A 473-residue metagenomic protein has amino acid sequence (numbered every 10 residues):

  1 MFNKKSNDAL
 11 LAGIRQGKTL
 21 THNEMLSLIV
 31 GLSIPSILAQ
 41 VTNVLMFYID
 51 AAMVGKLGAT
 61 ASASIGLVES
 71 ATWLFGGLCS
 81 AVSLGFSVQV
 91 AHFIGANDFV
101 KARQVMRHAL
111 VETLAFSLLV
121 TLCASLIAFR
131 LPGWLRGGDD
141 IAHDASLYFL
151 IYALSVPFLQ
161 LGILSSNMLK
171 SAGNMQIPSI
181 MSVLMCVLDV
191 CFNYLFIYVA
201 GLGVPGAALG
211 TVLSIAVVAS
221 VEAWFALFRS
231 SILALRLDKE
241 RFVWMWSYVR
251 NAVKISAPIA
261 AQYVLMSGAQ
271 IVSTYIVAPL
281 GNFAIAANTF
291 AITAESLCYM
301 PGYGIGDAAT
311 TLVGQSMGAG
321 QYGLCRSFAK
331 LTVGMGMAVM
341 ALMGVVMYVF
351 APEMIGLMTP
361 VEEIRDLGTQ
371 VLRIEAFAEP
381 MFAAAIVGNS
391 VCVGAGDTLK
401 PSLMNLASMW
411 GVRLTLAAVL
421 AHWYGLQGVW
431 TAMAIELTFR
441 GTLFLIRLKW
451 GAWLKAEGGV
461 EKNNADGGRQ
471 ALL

Functional and structural regions predicted by a protein language model:
M1-S36, V90-S155, V199-A257, V313-A378 (+1 more regions): Short alpha-helical transmembrane segments in multi-pass integral membrane proteins
L20-A52, K56-L57, W73-G85, Q89 (+5 more regions): N-terminal transmembrane alpha-helices
G31-D50, I151, G162, S214-V218 (+4 more regions): Transmembrane helical elements of multi-pass membrane transporters/channels
S36, Q40, A51-A52, E69 (+16 more regions): Transmembrane alpha-helix boundary and packing residues in multipass membrane permease domains and related
V41-A63, R130-D139, L195-L202, V264-L297 (+3 more regions): Helix-terminus/linker motif at the lipid-water interface of multi-pass membrane proteins
Y48-A52, L164-M168, V187-L195, A223 (+6 more regions): Alpha-helical transmembrane segments of multipass membrane proteins
S62-L122, L159-P178, T274, A287-A351 (+1 more regions): Small-residue-rich hydrophobic transmembrane alpha-helices
S83, Y152-K170, P178-D189, A207-E222 (+4 more regions): Short runs within selected transmembrane alpha-helices of multi-pass transporters and secretion channels
